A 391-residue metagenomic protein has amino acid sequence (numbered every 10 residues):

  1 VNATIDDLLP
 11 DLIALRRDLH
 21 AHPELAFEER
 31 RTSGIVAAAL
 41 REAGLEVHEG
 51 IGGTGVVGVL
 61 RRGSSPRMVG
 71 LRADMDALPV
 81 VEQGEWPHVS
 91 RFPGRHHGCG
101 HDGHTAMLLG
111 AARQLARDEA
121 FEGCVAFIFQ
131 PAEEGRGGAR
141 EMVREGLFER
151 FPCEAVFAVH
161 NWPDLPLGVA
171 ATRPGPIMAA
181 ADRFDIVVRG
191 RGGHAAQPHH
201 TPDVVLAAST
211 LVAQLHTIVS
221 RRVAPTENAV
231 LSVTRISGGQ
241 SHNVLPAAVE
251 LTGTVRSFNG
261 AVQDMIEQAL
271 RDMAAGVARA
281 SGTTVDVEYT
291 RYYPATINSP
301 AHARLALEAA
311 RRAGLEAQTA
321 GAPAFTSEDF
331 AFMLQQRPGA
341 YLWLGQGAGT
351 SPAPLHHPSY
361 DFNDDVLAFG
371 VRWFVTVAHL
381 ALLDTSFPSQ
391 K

Functional and structural regions predicted by a protein language model:
V1-R17, P23, R117, V366-K391: N-terminal hydrophobic/helix-forming segments and targeting peptides
N2-H97, D102, A106-L109, R113-F121: Acidic/His- and Gly-rich active-site-bordering loop/insert found across diverse amide/peptide-bond hydrolases
T4, L8-L15, E28-A39, R67 (+17 more regions): General structural feature for long, well-ordered alpha-helical segments within catalytic domains of soluble enzymes
L19, G58, L71, H101 (+8 more regions): Divalent metal-coordination and catalytic microenvironments
V56-V57, L78-V80, G84-H96, D102-G103 (+5 more regions): Histidine/acidic-residue-rich, glycine-tolerant segments that coordinate divalent metal ions
G70-R72, V81, F184-I186, Y341-Q346: Non-cysteine beta-strand/loop elements that form the S-adenosyl-L-methionine
L206-K391: Metal-dependent amide/peptide-bond hydrolase catalytic core, centered on the "pita-bread" metallohydrolase fold
